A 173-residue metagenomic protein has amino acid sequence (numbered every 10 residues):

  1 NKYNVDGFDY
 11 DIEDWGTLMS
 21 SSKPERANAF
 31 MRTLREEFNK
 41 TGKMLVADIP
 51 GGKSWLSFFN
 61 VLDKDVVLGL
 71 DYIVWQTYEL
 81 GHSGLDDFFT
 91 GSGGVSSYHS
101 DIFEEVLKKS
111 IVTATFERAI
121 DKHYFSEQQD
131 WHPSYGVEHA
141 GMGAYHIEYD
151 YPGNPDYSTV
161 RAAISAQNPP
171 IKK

Functional and structural regions predicted by a protein language model:
N1-K173: Secreted glycan hydrolases and related glycan-binding modules that recognize and/or cleave
